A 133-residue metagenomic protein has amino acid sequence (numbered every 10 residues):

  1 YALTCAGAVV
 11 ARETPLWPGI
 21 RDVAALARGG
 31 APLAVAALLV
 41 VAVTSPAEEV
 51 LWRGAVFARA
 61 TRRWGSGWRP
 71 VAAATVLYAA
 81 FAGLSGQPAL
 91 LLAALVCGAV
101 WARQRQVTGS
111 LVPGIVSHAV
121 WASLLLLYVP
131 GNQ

Functional and structural regions predicted by a protein language model:
Y1-T44, R62: Juxtamembrane helix-loop-helix connectors linking adjacent transmembrane helices in multi-pass membrane enzymes
G30-Q133: Transmembrane helix-loop-helix hairpins at the membrane interface of multi-pass integral membrane proteins
